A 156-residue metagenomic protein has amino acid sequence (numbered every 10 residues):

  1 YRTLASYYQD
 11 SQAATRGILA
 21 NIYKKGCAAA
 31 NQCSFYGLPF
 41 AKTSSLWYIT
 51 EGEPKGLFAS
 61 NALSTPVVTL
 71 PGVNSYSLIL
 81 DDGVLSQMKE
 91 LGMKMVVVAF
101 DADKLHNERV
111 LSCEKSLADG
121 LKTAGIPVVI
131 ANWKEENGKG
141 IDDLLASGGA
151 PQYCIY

Functional and structural regions predicted by a protein language model:
Y1-M93: Phosphate-handling DNA/RNA-contact segment within nucleic-acid enzymes
W47-I49, K94-R109, A131-N132: Acidic beta-strand-to-loop metal/phosphate-binding motif
P54, N74-L78, F100-E114: Acidic, metal-coordinating catalytic cores used for nucleic-acid/nucleotide bond scission and strand-transfer chemistry
T65-V67, K115-I130: Structural alpha-beta junctions
G72, P127-E136: A generic structural motif
M93-K94, I126: A short helix->loop->beta-strand "cap" motif at the edges of active sites that frequently abuts
D119-G120, E135-Y156: Short, small/acidic-rich helices and loops at N termini and domain boundaries of DNA replication/processing enzymes
